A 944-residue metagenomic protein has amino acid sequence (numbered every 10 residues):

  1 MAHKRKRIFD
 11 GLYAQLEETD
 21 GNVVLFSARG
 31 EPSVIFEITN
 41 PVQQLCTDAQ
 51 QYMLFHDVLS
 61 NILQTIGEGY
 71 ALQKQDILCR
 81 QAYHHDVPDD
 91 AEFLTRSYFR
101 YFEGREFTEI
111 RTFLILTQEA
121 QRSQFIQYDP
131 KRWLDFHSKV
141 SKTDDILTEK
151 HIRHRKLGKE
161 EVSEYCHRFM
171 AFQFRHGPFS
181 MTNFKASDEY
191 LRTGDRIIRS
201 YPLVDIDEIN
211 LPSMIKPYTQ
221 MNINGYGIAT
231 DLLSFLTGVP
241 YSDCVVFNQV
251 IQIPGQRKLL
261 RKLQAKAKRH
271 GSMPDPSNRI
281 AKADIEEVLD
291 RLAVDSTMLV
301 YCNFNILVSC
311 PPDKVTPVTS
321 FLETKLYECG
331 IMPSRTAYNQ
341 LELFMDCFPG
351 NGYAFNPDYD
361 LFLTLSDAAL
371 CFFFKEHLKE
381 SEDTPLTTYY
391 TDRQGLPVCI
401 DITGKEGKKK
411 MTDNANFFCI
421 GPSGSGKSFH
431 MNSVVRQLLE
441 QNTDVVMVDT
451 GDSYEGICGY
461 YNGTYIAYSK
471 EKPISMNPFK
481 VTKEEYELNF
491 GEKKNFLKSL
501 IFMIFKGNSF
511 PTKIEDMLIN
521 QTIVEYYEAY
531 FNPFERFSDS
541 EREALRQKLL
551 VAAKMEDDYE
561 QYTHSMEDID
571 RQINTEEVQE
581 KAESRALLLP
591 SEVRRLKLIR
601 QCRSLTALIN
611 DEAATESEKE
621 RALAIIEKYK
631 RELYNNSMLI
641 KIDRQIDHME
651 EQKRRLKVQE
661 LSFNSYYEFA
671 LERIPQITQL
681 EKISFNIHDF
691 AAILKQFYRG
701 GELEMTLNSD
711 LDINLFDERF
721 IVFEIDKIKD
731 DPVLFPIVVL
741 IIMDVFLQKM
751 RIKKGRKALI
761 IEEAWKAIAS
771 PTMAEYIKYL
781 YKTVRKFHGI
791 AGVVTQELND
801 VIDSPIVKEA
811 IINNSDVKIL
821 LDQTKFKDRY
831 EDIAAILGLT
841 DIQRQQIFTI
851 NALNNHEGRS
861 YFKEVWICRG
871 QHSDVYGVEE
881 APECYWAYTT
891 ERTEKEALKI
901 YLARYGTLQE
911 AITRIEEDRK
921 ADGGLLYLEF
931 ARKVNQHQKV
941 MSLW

Functional and structural regions predicted by a protein language model:
M1-F374: Extended, folded cores of ATP/NTP-driven motor/assembly subunits in large transport and secretion machines
N40-V42, D76-L78, Q118-A120, C310 (+7 more regions): Short, flexible loop/turn elements at secondary-structure junctions
A49-T65, I331-M332, F344-V398, G404 (+5 more regions): P-loop NTPase motor domains
V87-E92, D129-R132, A171-F172, G350-Y353 (+7 more regions): Short secondary-structure boundary/capping segments
V87-T95, R100, S123-Y128, R132-W133 (+8 more regions): Flexible coil/linker segments and helix-coil junctions enriched in charged and small residues
Y101, N489-E541, P805-W944: P-loop NTPase motor core of the ASCE superfamily
L396, G404-S425, F429-R436, V445-Y454 (+3 more regions): Conserved P-loop NTPase motor cores
